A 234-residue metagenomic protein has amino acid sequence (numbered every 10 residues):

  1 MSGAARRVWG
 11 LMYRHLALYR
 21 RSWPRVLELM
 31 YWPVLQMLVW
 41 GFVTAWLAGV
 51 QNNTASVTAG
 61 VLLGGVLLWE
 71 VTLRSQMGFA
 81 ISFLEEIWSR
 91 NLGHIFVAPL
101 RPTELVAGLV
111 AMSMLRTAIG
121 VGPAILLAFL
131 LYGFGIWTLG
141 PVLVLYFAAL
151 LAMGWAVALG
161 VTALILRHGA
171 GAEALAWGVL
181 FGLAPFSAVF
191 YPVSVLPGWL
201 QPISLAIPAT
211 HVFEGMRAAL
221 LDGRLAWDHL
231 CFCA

Functional and structural regions predicted by a protein language model:
M1-A234: Hydrophobic transmembrane alpha-helices and immediately adjacent juxtamembrane helices of multi-pass inner-membrane
